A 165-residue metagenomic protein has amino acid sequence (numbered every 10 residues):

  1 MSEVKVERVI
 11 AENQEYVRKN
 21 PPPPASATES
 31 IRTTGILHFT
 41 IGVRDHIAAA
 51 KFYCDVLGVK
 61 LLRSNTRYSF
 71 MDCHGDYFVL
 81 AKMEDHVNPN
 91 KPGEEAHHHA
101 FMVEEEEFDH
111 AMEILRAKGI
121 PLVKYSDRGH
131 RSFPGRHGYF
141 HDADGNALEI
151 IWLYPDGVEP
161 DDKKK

Functional and structural regions predicted by a protein language model:
S2-E29, K118-K165: Vicinal oxygen chelate
V6-R18, K60-E94, A147-L153: Conserved short beta-strand elements that form part of the metal-binding/catalytic scaffold of enzyme active sites
A25, E29-V43, A48, D55: Long, hydrophobic N-terminal alpha-helical segment
T34, T66, F133-G135: Loop/turn position at the start of each blade in beta-propeller repeats
G35-R44, D72, P89-R116, R136-H141: Vicinal oxygen chelate
A49-C54, L115, G145: Conserved active-site tyrosine of GNAT-family acetyltransferases
D55-L62, I120-L122: Conserved acetyl-CoA-binding loop of GNAT-fold acetyltransferases
